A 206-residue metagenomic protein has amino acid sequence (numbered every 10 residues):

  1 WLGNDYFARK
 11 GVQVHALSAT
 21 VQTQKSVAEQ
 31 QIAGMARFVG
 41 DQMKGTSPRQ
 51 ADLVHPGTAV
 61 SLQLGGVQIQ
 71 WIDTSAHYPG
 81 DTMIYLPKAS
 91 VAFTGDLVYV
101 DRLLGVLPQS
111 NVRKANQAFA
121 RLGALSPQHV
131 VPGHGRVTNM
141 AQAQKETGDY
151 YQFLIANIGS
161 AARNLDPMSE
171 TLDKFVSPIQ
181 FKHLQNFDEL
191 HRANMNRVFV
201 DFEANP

Functional and structural regions predicted by a protein language model:
W1-G3, T23-K25, R102-L103, M140-Q142: Extracytoplasmic/secreted cell-surface and envelope-processing proteins
W1-R9, G80-M83: Di-metal (Zn2+ and/or Mg2+/Mn2+) metal-binding site signature of metallo-dependent hydrolases with the MBL/beta-CASP
N4, I32-A36, G95, N116-F119 (+4 more regions): Extracytoplasmic/secreted envelope proteins and their assembly/folding machinery, especially bacterial periplasmic
D5-R9, E29-Q31, L107-Q109, Q144-T147: Short, glycine/charged-enriched secondary-structure capping and boundary segments
K10, A19-D73, Y78-P79, K88 (+2 more regions): Metallo-beta-lactamase
S61, Q68-F153, N157-S160: Metallo-beta-lactamase
A124-Q128, V137-P206: Accessory terminal helices/loops
